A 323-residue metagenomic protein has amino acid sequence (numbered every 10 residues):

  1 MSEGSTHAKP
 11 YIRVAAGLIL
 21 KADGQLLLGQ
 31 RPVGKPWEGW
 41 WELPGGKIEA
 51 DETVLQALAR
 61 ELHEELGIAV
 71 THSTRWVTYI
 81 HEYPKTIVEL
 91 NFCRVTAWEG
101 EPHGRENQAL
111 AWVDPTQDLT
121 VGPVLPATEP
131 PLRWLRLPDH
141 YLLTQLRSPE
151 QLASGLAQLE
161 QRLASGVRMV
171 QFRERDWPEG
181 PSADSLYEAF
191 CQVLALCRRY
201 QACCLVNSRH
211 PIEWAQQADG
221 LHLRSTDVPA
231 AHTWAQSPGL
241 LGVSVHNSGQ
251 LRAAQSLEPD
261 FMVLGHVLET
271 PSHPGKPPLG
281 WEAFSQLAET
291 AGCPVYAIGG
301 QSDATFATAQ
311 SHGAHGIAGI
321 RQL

Functional and structural regions predicted by a protein language model:
S2-L26, T78: Conserved N-terminal beta-strand and adjoining loop/helix that marks the start of the Nudix/MutT-like hydrolase domain
Q25-E65, W76: Conserved Nudix-box catalytic region and its N-terminal flanking loop in Nudix hydrolases and closely related
Y79-E101: Active-site-adjacent beta-strand/loop module that shapes the phosphate/pyrophosphate-binding cleft
H103-L159, S165: Nudix hydrolase/Nudix homology domain
P178-P181, Q216-S225, L240-E289: Glycine/Thr-rich beta-alpha phosphate-binding loop at enzyme active sites
L186-V206, T233-H246, P277-A297, S302: Alpha-helix-loop-beta-strand connector modules within alpha/beta enzyme cores
C204-D219, H246-E258, T290-A297, Q301-G319: Catalytic cores of alpha/beta
R224-T233, V263-G275, Q301-L323: Glycine-rich phosphate-binding active-site loops on the catalytic face of alpha/beta enzymes
